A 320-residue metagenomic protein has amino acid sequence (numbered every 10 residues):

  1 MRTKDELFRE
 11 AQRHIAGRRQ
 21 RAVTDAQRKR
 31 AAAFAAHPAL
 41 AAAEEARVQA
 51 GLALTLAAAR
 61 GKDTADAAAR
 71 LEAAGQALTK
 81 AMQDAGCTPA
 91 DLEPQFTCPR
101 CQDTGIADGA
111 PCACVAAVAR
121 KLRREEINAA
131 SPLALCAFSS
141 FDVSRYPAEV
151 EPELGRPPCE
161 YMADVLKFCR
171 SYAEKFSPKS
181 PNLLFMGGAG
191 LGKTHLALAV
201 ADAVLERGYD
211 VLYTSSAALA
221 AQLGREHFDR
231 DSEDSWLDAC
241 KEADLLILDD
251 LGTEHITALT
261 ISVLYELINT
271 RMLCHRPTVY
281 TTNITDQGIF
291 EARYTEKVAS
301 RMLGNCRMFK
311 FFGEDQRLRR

Functional and structural regions predicted by a protein language model:
M1-R13, R18-E44: Short, charge/polar-rich alpha-helical segments
G86-C136: Interdomain "pre-motor" coupling segment immediately N-terminal to P-loop NTPase/helicase cores
A137-L183: Pre-Walker A (pre-P-loop) alpha-helix and adjacent loop at the N terminus of AAA/AAA+ ATPase modules, a conserved
V150-E153, P157-A163, L205-E242: Short glycine-rich substrate-engagement loop in P-loop NTPases that contacts/grips substrate
K179-L196: Walker A/P-loop nucleotide-binding motif
P181, Y209-D210, E242-L245, C274-Y280: Loop/turn-to-beta-strand initiation segments
H195-G208: P-loop NTPase Walker A phosphate-binding motif
L219-E226, D231, L251-R320: Replace "adjacent to P-loop NTPase cores in ATP/GTP-dependent enzymes" with "adjacent to NTP-binding cores
